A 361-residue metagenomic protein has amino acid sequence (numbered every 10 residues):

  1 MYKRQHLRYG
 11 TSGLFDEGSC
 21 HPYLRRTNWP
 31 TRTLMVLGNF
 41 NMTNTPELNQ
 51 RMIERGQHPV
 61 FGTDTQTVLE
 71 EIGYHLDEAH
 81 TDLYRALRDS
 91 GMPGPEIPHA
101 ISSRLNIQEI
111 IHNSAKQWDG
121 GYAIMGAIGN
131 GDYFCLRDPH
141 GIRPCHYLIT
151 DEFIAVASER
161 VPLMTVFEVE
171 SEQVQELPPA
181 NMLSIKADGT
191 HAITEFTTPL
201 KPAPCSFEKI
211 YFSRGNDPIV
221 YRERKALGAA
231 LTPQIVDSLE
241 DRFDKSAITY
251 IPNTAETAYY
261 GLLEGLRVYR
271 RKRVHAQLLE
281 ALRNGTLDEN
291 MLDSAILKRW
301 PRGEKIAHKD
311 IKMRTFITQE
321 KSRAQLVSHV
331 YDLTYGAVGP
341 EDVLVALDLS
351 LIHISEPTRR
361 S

Functional and structural regions predicted by a protein language model:
Y2-Q5, L349-R360: Residue-level detector of conserved catalytic or cofactor/ligand-binding positions in enzyme active sites
K3-P178, S184-A247, I251-P252, A337-P340: Conserved short alpha-helical segments that host acidic/polar catalytic motifs at enzyme active sites
L14, E264-L344: Short, glycine/charge-rich flexible loops or terminal/linker lids adjacent to PRPP-binding catalytic cores
M52, H140-I142, T150-E152, L262-Y269 (+1 more regions): Short secondary-structure boundary/capping segments
Q57, F61, T65-S90, Y259-D288 (+1 more regions): Internal, charge-rich low-complexity segments
C135-D138, H146-Y147, E256-L263, S355: A short acidic (Asp/Glu
T232, V236-E240, N253, L263-R271 (+1 more regions): Hydrophobic alpha-helix feature that most strongly marks membrane-spanning transmembrane helices and their immediate
A255, V343-L349: C-terminal substrate/ligand-recognition segments
